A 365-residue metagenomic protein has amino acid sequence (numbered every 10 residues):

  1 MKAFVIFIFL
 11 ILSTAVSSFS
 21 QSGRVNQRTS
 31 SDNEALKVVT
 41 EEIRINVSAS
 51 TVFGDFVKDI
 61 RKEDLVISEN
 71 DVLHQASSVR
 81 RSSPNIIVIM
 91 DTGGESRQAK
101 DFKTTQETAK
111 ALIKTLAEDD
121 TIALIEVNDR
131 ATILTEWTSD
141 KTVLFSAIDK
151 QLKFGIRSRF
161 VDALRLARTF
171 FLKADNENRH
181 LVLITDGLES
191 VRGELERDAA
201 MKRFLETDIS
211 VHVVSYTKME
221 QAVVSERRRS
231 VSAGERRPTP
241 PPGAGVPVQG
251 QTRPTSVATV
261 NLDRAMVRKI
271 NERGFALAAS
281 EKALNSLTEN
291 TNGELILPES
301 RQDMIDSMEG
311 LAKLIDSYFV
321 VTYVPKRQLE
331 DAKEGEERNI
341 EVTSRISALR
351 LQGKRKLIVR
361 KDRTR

Functional and structural regions predicted by a protein language model:
M1-K2: N-terminal secretory signal peptides that target proteins for export/translocation
V5-S17: Bacterial N-terminal signal peptides
F19-R365: Scaffold/interface architecture of coatomer-like assemblies
